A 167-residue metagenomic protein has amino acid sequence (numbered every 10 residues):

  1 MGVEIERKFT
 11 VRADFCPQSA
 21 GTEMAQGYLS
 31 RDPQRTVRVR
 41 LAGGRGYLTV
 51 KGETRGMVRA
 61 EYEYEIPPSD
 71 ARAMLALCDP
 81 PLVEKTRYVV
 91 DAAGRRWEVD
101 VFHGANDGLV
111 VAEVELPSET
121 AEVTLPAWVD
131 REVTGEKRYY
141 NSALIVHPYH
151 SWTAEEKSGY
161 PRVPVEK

Functional and structural regions predicted by a protein language model:
M1-K167: Phosphate-end processing signature that detects enzymes handling 5′-triphosphorylated RNA and polyphosphate
